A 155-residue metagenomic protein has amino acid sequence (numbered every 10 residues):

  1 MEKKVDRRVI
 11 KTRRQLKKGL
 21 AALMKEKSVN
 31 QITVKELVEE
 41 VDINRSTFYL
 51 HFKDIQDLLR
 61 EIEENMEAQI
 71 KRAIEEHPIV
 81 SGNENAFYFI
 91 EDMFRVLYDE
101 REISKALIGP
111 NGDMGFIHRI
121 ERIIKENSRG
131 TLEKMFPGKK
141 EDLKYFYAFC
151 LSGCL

Functional and structural regions predicted by a protein language model:
M1-K27: Basic, helix-initiating cap at the start of DNA-binding domains
G19, H51, E61: Residues in the recognition helix of alpha-helical DNA-binding motifs
A22-V29, A73-H77, E100, S104 (+1 more regions): Basic, amphipathic alpha-helical hairpins
L23-Q56: Helix-turn-helix
I32-T33, K105-L107: Short, hydrophobic secondary-structure boundary micro-motifs
T33-V34, I62-K71: Short, basic, alpha-helical segments at the C-terminal edge of helix-turn-helix-like DNA-binding modules
E75-I103: Hydrophobic alpha-helical connector segments
N111-F136, K144-A148, S152: Amphipathic alpha-helical packing segments from all-alpha helical-bundle domains
